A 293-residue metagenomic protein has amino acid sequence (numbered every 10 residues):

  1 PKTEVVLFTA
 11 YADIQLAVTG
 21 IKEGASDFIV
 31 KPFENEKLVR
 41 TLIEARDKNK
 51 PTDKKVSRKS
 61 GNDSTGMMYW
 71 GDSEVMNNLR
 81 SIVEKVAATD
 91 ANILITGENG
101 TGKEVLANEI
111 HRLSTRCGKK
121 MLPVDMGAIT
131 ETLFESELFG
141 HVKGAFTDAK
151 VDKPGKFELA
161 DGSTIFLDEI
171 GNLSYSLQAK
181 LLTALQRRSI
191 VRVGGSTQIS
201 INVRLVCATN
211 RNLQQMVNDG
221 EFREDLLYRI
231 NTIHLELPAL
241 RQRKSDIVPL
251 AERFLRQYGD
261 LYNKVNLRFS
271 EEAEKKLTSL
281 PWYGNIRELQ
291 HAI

Functional and structural regions predicted by a protein language model:
P1-K59, N263: N-terminal accessory segments that target, anchor, or regulate ATP-driven/P-loop NTPase machines and associated
I14, V30-R40, E44, E135 (+4 more regions): Conserved two-component signaling phosphotransfer/partner-docking surface
I14-V18, A25, E135, K156 (+1 more regions): Receiver (REC) domain alpha4 helix and immediately following alpha4-beta5 loop
I21, R243, I247-A251, L255 (+1 more regions): Conserved Sensor-2/SRH helix of P-loop NTPases
E23, K31, D72, L240-R243: A Lys-centered signature of the CheY-like receiver
R58-S200, L205-R211, M216, L240 (+1 more regions): AAA+ ATPase active-site-proximal loops
D125, I233-D246: Conserved AAA+ ATPase "SRH/arginine-finger" region at the nucleotide-binding site
